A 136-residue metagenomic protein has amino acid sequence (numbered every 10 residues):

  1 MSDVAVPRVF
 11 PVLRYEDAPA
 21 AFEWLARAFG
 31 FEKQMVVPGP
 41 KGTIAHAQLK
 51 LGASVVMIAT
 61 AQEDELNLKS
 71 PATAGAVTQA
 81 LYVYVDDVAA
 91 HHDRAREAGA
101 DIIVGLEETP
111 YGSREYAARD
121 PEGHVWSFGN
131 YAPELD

Functional and structural regions predicted by a protein language model:
M1-V12, F22-E23, A28-R119, G129-D136: Vicinal oxygen chelate
R14-D17: Short, surface-exposed ligand-recognition loops at beta-strand->loop->(often short) alpha-helix junctions that present
E122: C-terminal catalytic core of tyrosine-transesterase DNA break-rejoin enzymes
